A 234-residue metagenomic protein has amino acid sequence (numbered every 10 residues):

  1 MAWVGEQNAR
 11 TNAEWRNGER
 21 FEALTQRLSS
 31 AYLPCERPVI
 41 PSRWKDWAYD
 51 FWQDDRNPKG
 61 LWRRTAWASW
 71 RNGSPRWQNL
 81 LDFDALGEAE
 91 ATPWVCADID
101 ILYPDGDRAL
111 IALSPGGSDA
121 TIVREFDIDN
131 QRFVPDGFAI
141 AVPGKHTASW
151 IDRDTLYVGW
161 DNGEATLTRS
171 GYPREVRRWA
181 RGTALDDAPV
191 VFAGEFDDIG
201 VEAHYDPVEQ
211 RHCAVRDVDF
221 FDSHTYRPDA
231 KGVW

Functional and structural regions predicted by a protein language model:
M1-W234: Beta-propeller folds
